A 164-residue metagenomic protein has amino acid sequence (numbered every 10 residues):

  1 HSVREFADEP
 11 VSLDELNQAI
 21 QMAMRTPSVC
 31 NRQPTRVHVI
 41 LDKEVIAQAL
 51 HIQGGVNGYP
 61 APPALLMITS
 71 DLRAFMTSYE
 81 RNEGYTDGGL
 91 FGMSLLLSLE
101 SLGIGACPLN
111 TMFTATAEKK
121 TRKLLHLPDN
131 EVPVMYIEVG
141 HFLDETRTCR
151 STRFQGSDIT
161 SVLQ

Functional and structural regions predicted by a protein language model:
H1-Q164: Acidic, surface-exposed loops and disordered segments
